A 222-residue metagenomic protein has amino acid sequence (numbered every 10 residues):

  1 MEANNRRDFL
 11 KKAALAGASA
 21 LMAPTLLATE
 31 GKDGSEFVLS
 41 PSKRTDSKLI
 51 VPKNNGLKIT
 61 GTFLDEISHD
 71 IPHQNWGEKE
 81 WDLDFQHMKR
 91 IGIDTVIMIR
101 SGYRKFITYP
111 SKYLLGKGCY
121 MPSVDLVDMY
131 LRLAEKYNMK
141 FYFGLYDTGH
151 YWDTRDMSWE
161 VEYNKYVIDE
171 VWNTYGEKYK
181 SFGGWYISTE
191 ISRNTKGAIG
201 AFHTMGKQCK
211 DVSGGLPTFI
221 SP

Functional and structural regions predicted by a protein language model:
E2, D8-E30: N-terminal export signals
T25-P52: C-terminal segment of N-terminal export signals and the immediately downstream linker at the start of the mature
D65-N75, S111-P122, D153-E162, S188-K196: The substrate-binding groove and active-site-proximal loops of carbohydrate-active enzymes, especially glycoside
Q74-M88, N164-N173: Short, acidic/polar
L83-K89, I97-Y146, A201-G215: Aromatic-lined substrate-binding rim segments of carbohydrate-active enzymes
S123-L133, D156-F182: An active-site-proximal structural segment forming one wall of the substrate-binding cleft that immediately precedes
T148, E170-G197: Active-site groove signature of glycoside hydrolases
E190-I199, G206-P222: Extracellular glycoside hydrolase catalytic/binding regions
